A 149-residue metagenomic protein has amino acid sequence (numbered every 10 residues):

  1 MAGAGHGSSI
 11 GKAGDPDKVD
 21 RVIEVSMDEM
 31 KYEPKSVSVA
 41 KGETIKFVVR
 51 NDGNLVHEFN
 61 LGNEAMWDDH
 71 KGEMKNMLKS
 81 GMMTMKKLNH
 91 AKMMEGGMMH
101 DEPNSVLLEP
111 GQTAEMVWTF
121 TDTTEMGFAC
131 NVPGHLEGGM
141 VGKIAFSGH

Functional and structural regions predicted by a protein language model:
M1-E24, A65-K92, H135-H149: Extracytoplasmic/periplasmic copper-protein system
G3-S8, K31, K46, R50 (+2 more regions): Extracellular/periplasmic metallocenter environments
A13-T44: N-terminal edge beta-strand
D15-D20, D28, D52, D68-D69 (+2 more regions): Acidic-enriched, low-complexity/disordered segments with a strong bias for Aspartate over Glutamate
E58-G62: Beta-strand signatures of extracellular beta-sandwich domains
L88-P103: Short beta-strand and strand-turn-strand segments in soluble, beta-rich domains
